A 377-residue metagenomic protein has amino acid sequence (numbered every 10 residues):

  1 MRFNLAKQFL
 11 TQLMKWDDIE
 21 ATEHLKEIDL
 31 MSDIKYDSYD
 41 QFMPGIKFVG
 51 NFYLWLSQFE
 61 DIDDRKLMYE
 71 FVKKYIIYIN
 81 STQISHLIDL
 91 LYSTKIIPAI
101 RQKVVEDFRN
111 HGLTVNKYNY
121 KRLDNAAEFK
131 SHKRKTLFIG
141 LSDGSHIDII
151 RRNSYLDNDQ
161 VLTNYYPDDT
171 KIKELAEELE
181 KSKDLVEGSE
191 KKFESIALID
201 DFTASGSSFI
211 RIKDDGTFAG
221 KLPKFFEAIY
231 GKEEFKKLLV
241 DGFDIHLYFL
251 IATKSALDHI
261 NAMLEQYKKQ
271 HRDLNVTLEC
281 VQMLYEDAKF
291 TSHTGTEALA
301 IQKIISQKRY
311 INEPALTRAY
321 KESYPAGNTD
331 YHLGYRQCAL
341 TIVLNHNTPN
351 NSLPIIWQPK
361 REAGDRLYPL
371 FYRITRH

Functional and structural regions predicted by a protein language model:
M1-H377: PRPP-associated nucleotide enzymes
